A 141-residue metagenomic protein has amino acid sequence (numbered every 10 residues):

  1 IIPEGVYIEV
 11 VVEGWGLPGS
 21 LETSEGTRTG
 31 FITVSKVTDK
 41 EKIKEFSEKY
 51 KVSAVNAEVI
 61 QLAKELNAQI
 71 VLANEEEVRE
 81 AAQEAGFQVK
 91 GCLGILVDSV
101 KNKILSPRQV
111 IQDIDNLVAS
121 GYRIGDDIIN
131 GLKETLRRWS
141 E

Functional and structural regions predicted by a protein language model:
I1-Q69, E76, Q83, F87 (+2 more regions): Active-site-proximal, substrate-binding regions of enzyme catalytic domains and RNA-binding/basic surfaces
E4-V6, C92-I95, Q109-D115: Acidic/polar active-site rim loop that often engages polyanionic ligands
V12, A82-Q83, K101-N102, A119: Short Asp/Glu-rich motifs
I70-V71, G121: A residue-level structural signature of the nucleotidyltransferase/glycosyltransferase Rossmann-like core
E76-E77, G94: Short, ordered loop/turn segments at secondary-structure junctions
V78-E80, D98-S99, N116, K133: Short secondary-structure capping/turn micro-motifs that flank functional sites
L93-K103: Short alpha-helix plus adjacent loop in nuclease-associated cores
L105-E141: Long, charged alpha-helical interface segments
